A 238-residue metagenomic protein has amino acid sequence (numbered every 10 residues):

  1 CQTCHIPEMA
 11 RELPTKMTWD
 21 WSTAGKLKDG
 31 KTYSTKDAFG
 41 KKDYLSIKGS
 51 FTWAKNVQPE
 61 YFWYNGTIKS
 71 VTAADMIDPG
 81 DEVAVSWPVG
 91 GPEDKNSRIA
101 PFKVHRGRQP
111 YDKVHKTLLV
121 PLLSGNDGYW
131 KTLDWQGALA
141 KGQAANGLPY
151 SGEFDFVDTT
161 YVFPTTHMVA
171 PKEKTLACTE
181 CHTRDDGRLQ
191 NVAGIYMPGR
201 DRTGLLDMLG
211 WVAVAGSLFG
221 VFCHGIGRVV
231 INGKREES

Functional and structural regions predicted by a protein language model:
Q2-S238: C-type cytochrome heme-c attachment and multiheme electron-transfer modules
